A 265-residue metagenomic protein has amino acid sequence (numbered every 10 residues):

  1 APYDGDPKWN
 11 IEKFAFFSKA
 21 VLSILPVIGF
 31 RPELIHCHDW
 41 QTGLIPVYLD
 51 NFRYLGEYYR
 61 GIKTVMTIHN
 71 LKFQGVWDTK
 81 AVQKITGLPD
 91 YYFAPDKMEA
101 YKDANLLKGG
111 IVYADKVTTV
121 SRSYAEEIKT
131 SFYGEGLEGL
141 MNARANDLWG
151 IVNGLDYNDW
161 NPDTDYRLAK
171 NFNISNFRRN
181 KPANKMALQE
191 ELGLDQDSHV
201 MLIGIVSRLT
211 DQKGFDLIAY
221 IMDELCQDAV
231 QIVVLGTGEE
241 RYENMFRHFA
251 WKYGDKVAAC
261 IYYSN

Functional and structural regions predicted by a protein language model:
A1-N265: Catalytic cores of nucleotide-sugar-dependent glycosyltransferases that transfer UDP/GDP/TDP-activated
